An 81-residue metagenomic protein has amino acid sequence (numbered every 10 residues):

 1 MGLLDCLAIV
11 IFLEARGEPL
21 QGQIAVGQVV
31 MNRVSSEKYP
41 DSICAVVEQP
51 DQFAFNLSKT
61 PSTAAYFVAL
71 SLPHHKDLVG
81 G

Functional and structural regions predicted by a protein language model:
M1-G81: Bacterial extracytoplasmic/cell-wall-associated proteins, especially those involved in peptidoglycan
